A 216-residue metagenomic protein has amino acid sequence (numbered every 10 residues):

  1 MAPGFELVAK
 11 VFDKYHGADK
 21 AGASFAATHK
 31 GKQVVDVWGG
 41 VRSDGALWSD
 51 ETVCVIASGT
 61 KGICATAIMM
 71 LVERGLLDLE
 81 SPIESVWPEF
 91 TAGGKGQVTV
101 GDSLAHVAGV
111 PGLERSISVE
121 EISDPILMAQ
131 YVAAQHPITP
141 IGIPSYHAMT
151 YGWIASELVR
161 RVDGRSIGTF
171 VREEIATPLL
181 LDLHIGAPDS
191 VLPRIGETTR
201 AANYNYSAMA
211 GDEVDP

Functional and structural regions predicted by a protein language model:
M1, H16, T52-T60, G93 (+1 more regions): Aromatic-acidic/polar surface patches that form glycan- and anion
A2-I56, A133: Short, conserved catalytic-motif segment at the N-terminal edge
F5, V53, G59-A65, Q97-V100 (+1 more regions): Short alpha-helical patches at coil-to-helix transitions and adjacent helical residues in well-structured domains
F12-D13, G31, V53-S81, A155-R160: Active-site SXXK
K20-G22, R74, D78-E80, K95 (+1 more regions): Short secondary-structure junction motifs
K32, G93-P216: Short, surface-exposed loop or secondary-structure junction motifs that flank catalytic or metal-binding residues
L79-G93, T177-L179: Short, glycine/proline-biased beta-turn/loop segments that scaffold the active-site neighborhood
